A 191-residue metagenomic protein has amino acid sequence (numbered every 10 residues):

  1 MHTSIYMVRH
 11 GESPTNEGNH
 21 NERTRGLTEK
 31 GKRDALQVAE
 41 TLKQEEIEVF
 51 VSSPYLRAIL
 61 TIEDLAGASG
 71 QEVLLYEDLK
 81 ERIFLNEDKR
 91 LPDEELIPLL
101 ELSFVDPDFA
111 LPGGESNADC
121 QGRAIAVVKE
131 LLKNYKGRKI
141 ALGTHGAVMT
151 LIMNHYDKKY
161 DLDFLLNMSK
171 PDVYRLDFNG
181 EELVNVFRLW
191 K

Functional and structural regions predicted by a protein language model:
T3, V8-V73: Active-site-proximal alpha-helix that buttresses catalytic centers in soluble enzyme cores
I5, R138-G146: Generic beta-sheet signal
P14, A58-I59, R82, V148-T150: Short, active-site-adjacent cap segments at secondary-structure transitions
R25-G26, G67-R123, L165-L166: Phosphate-handling substructures
Q44-E46, L131-R138: Glycine-rich phosphate-binding loop signature in dinucleotide/nucleotide-binding domains
S52-S53, G122, G143-T144: Short beta-strand scaffold positions
K159-V184: Domain-level recognition of soluble alpha/beta enzyme cores, biased toward histidine phosphatases/phosphomutases
V186-K191: Short, solvent-exposed aromatic-acidic interface loops
